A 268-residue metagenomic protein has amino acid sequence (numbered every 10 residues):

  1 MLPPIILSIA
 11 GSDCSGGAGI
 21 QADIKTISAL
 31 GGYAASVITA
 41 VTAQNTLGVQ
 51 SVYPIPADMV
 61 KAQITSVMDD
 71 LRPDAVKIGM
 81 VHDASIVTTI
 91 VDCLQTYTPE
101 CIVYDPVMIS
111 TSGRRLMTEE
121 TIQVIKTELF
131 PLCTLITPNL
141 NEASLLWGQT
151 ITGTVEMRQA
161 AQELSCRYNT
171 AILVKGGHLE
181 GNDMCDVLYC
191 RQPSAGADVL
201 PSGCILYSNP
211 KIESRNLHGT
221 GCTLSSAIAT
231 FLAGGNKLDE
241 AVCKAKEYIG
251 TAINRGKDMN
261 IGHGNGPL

Functional and structural regions predicted by a protein language model:
L2-S8, S28-T111: Conserved N-terminal subdomain of the carbohydrate kinase-like
I9-S15, C204-G219: Short pre-catalytic strand/loop immediately N-terminal to key active-site residues, enriched for Gly-Thr
G16-G32: N-terminal basic/disordered segments at the start of proteins
L30-A35, V199-L206, F231-A245: Phosphate-handling active-site elements
P54, D239-L268: Charged C-terminal helix
E119-C204: Conserved phosphate/ATP/ADP-binding segment of small-molecule kinases
S144-L145, S214-L238: Short, small-residue alpha-helix embedded
M157-S165, I205, K237-I253: Short, well-structured alpha-helical segments that form the helix of a local strand-helix-strand
